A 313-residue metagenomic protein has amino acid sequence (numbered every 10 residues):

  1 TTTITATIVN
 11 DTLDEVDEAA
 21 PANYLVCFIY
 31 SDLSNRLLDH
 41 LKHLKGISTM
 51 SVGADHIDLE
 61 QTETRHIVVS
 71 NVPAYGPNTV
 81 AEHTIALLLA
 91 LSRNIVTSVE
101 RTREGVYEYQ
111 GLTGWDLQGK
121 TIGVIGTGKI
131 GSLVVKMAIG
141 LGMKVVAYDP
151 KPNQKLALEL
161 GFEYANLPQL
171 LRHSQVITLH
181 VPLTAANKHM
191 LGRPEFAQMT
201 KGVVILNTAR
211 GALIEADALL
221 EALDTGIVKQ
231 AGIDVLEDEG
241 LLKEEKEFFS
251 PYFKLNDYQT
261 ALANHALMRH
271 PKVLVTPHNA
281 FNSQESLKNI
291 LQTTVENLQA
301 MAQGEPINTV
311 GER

Functional and structural regions predicted by a protein language model:
T1-Y24: N-terminal glycine-/charge-rich "phosphate-binding" loop or analogous flexible N-terminal tail
D17-A19, L37-H40, Q169-H173, E195-Q198 (+1 more regions): Structural alpha-helical scaffold elements that stabilize or flank donor/cofactor-binding regions in carbohydrate
N23-V99, G111-G114: Phosphate/diphosphate ligand-binding glycine-rich loop within oxidoreductases
I29-Y30, V52, Q175, V181-L183 (+2 more regions): Short glycine-/small-residue-rich Rossmann-like dinucleotide-binding loops
A81-E100, K120, K136-M143, Q292-E305: Oxidoreductase and adenylate-handling cofactor-binding alpha/beta cores
Q110-K201: Rossmann-like dinucleotide/phosphate-binding beta-alpha-beta segment
G202, R210-R313: Rossmann-like dinucleotide-binding domain for NAD(H)/NADP(H)
L206: Glycine-rich nucleotide-phosphate-binding loops and adjacent flexible coil segments
